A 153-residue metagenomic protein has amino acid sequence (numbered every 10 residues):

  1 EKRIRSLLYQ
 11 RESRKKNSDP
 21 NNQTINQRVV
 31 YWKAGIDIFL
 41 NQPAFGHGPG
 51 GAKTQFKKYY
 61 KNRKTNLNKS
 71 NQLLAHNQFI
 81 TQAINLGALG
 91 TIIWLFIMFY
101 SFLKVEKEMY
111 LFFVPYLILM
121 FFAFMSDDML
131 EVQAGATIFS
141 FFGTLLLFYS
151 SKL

Functional and structural regions predicted by a protein language model:
E1-R11, Q23, I36: Aromatic-rich transmembrane-lumenal/periplasmic boundary elements in polytopic membrane proteins
L7, G51, Q55, S101: Short acidic/histidine-centered micro-motifs embedded in hydrophobic/aromatic stretches that mark compact functional
K16-K33, D37-N41, F45-L86: Long extracytoplasmic/lumenal interhelical loops at the membrane interface of multi-pass membrane proteins
P49-K53, G90-I93, I138: Short, flexible micro-motifs
F79-L86, F112-F148: Membrane helix-loop boundary segments at the extracytoplasmic
N85-M120: Hydrophobic transmembrane alpha-helices and their immediate junctions
K104-E108, L147-L153: Membrane-interface junctions at the ends of membrane-embedded or membrane-associated helices
